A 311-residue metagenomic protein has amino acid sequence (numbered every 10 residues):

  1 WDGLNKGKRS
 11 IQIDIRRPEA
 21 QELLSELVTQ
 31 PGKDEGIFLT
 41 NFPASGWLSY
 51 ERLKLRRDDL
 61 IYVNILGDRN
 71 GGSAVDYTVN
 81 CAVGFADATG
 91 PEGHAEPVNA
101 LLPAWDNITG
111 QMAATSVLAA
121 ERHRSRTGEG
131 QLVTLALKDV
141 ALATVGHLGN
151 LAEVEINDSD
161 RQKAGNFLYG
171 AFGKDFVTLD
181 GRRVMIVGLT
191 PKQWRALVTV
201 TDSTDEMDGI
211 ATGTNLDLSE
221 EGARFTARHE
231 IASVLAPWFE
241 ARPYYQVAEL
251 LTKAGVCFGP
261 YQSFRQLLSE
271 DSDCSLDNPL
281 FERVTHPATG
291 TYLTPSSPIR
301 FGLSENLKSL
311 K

Functional and structural regions predicted by a protein language model:
W1-S10: Glycine-rich phosphate-binding loop and adjoining beta1-alpha1-beta2 segment of Rossmann-like nucleotide-binding folds
G7, D14, L23-E26, P31 (+2 more regions): Active-site-adjacent "lid/gating" segments in soluble enzymes
V28-F38, D180-G181, E230, S304-E305: Short, surface-exposed connector motifs at secondary-structure boundaries
F38-L39, I61-V63, C257-G259: Structural detector of well-ordered beta-strand residues that form the stable sheet scaffold of enzyme domains
A152-R161, T201, G209-A211, E270-H286: Short, surface-exposed loop/helix-turn segments at secondary-structure junctions that function as lids/hinges flanking
F172-A254, F258: Aromatic-enriched alpha-helical interface/lid elements that frame and gate functional surfaces
A248, T252-S275: Conserved PLP cofactor-binding pocket of PLP-dependent enzymes
T285-K311: Flexible, small-/acidic-enriched active-site or ligand-binding loops
